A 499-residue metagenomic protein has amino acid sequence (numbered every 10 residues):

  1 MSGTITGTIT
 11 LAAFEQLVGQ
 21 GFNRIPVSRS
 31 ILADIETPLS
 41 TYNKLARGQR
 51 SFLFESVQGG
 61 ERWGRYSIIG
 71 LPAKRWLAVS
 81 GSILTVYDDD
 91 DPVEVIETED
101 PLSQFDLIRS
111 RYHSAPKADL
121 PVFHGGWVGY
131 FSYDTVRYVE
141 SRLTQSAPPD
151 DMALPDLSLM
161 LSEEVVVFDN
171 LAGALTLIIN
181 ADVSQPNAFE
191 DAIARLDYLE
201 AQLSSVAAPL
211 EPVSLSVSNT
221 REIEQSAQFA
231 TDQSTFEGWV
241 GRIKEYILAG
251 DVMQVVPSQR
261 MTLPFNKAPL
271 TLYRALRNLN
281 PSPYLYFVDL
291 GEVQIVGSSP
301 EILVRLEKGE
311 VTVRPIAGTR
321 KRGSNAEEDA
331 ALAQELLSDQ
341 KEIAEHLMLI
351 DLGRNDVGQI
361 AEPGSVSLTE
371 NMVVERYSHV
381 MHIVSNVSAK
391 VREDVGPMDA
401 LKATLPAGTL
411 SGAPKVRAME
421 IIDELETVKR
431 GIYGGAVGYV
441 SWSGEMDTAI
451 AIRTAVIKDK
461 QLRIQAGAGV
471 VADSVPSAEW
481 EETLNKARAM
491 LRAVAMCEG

Functional and structural regions predicted by a protein language model:
S2-G499: Extended alpha-helical targeting/anchoring segments, especially N-terminal organellar/secretory targeting helices
